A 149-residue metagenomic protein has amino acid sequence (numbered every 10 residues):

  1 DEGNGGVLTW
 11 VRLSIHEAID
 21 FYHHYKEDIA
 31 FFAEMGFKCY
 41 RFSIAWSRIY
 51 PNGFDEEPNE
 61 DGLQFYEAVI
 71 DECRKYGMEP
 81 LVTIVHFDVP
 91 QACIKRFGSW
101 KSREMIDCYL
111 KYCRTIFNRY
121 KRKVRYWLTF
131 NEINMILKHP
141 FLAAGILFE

Functional and structural regions predicted by a protein language model:
D1-A30: Aromatic- and Gly/Pro-rich amphipathic surface segment
D1-T9, A33-E34, N52-F54, L63-E149: Active-site region of glycoside hydrolase catalytic domains
S14, C39, S43, S47 (+2 more regions): Generic serine detector
I19, E57-E60: Residue-level marker of alpha-helix boundaries and capping positions
D20, H24-A45, E79: Catalytic domains of carbohydrate-active enzymes, especially glycoside hydrolases
Y22, G53-E56: Short, flexible active-site loop motifs that bind/organize anionic cofactors or intermediates
C39-W46, Y50-P51, N59-V69: General structural concept
